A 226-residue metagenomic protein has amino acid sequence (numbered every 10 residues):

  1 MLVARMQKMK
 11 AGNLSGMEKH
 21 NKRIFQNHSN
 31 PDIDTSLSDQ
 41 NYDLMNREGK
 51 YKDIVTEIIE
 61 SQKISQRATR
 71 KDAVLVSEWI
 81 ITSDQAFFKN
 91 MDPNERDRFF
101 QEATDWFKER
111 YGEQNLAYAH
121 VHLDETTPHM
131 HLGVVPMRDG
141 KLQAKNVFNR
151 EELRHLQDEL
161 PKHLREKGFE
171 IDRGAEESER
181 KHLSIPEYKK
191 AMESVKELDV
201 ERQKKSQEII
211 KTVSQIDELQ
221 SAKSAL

Functional and structural regions predicted by a protein language model:
M1-L226: N-terminal nicking endonuclease/strand-transfer module with a His-rich metal-binding environment and a catalytic Tyr
